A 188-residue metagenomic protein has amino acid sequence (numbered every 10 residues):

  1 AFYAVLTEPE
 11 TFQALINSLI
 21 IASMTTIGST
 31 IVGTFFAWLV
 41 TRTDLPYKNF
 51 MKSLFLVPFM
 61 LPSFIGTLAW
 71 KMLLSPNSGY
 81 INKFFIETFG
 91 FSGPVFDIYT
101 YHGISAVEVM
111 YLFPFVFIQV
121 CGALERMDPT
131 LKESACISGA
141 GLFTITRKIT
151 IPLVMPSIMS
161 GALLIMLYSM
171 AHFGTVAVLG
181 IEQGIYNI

Functional and structural regions predicted by a protein language model:
A1, T7-E125, L153-G174, V178: Membrane-water interface segments at the C-terminal ends of transmembrane alpha-helices in multi-pass inner-membrane
A1-A4, Q183-I188: Short hydrophobic, aromatic-rich alpha-helical segments embedded in or entering the lipid bilayer of multi-pass
T41, I137-S138: Membrane-helix boundary and inter-helical linker elements of multi-pass secondary transporters
P46, A140-G141: Short coil/turn motifs that cap or connect alpha-helices
L131: Helix-turn-helix DNA-binding elements, focusing on the entry/boundary residues of the two helices that contact DNA
S138-G139, P152: Glycine/proline-centered hinge or cleavage motifs at structural transition points of membrane proteins
